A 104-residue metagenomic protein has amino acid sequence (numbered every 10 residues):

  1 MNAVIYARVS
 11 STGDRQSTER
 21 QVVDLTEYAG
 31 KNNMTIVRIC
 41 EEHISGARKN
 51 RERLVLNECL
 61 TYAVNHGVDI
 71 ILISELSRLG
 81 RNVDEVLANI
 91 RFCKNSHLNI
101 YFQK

Functional and structural regions predicted by a protein language model:
M1-K104: Short, structured surface patches at the beginning of a domain
